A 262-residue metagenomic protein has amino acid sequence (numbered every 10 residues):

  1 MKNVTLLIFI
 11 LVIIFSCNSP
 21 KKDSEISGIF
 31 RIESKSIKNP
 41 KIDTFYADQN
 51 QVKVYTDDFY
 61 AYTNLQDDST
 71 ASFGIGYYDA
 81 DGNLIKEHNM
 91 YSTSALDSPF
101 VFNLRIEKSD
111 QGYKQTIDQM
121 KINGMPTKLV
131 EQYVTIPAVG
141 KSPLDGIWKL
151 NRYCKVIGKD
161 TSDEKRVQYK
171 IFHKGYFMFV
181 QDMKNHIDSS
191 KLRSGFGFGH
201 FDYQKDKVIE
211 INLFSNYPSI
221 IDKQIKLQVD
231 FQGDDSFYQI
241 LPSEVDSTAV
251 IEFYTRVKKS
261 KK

Functional and structural regions predicted by a protein language model:
V4-I14: Sec-dependent N-terminal signal peptides
C17-F73, K86-F196, I209-K262: Lipid interaction determinants
D79, G197-Y203: Beta-propeller blade signature
D81-I85, K205-V208: Short, conserved beta-turn/loop elements at beta-strand boundaries and strand-helix junctions
